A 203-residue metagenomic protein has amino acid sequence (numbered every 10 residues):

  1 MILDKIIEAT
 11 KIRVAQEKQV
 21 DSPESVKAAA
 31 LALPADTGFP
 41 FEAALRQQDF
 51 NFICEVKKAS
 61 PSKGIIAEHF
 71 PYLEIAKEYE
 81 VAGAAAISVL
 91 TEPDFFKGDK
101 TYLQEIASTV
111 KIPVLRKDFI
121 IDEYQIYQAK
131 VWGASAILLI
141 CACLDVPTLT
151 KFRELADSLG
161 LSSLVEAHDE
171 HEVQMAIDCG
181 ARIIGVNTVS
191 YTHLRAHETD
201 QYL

Functional and structural regions predicted by a protein language model:
I2-A67: An N-cap/entry alpha-helix motif that binds or orients negatively charged groups
N51-I53, A86, P113-L115, A136 (+2 more regions): Structural preference for beta-strand elements that scaffold enzyme active sites
V56-P71, L115-I120, L164: Active-site mouth loops of central-metabolism enzymes
P61-K63, A86-T101: Glycine-rich, proline-tolerant flexible connector loops at the mouths of alpha/beta enzymes
E78-A86: Catalytic domains of carbohydrate-active enzymes, especially glycoside hydrolases
D99-L115, K151-L161: Alpha-helix-loop-beta-strand connector modules within alpha/beta enzyme cores
I121-Y191: Conserved anion-binding
T192-T199: Conserved small/polar residues in nucleotide/adenosyl-binding loops
